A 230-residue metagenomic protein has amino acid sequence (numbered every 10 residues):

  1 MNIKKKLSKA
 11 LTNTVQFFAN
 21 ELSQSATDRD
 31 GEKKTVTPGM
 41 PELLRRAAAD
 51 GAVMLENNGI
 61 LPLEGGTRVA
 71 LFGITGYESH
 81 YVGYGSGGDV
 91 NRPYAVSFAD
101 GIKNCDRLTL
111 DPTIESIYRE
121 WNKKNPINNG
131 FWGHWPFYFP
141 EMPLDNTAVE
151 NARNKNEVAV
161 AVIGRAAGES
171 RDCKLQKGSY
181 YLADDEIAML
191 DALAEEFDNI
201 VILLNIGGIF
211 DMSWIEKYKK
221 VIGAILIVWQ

Functional and structural regions predicted by a protein language model:
M1-Q230: C-terminal non-catalytic regions of proteins with extracellular/luminal or membrane-system context
